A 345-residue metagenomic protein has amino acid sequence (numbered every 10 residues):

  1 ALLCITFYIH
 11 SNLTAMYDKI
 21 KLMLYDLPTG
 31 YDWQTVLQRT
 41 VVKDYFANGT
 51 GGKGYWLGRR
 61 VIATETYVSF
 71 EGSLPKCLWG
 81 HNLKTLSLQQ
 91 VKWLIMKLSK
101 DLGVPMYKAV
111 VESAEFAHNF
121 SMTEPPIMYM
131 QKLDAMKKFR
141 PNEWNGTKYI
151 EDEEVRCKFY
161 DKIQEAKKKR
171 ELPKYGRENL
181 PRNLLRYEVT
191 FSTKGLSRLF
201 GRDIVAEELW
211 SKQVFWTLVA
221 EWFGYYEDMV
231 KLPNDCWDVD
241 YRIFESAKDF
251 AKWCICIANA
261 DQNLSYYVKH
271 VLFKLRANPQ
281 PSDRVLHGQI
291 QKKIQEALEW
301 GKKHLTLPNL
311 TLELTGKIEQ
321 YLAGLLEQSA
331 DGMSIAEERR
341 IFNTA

Functional and structural regions predicted by a protein language model:
A1-L264, W300-A345: Structured, helix-rich domain cores that form ligand/interaction pockets
Q262-P281: Short, charged amphipathic recognition helices of the HTH superfamily and cognate SANT/SANTA-like modules
S265, P279, L286-I290, I294: Helix-turn-helix DNA-binding helix
Q295, E299: Residue-level detection of the helix-turn-helix DNA-binding "recognition helix"
